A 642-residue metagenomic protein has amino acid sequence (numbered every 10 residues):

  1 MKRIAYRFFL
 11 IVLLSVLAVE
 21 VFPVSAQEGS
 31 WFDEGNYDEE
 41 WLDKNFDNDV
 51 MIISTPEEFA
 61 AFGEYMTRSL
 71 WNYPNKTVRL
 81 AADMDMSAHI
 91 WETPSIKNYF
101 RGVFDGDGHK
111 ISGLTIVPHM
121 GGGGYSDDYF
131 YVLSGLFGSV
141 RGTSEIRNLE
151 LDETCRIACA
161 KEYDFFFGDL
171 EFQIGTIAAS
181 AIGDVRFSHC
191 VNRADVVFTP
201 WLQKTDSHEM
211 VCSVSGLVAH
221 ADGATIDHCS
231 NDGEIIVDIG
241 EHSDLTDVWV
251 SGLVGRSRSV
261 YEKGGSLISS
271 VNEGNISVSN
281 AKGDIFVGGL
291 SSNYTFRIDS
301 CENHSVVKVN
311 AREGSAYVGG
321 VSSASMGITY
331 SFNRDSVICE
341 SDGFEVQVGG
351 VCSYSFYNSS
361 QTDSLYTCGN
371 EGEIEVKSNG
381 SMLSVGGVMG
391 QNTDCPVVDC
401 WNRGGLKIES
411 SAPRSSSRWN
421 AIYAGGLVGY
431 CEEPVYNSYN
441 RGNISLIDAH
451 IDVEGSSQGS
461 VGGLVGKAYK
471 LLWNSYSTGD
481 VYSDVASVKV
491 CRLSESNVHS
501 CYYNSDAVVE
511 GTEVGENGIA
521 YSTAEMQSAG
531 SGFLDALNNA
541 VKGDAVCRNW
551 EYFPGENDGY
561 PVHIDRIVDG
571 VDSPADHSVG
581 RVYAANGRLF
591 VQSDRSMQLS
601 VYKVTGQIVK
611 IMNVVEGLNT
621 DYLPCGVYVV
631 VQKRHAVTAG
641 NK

Functional and structural regions predicted by a protein language model:
M1-R7: Positively charged n-region of N-terminal signal peptides that target proteins for export
K2, D335, N641-K642: Intrinsically disordered, low-complexity polyampholyte segments enriched for Lys and acidic residues
I4, L464, T638-A639: Short, low-complexity interaction segments enriched in Ser/Thr/Pro/Gly
R7-V16: Sec-dependent N-terminal signal peptides
S15-V24: C-terminal segment of classical bacterial N-terminal signal peptides
A18, S270, R418, V631 (+1 more regions): Generic N-terminal leader/processing signal
S25-P574: Surface-exposed repetitive/solenoidal architectures
D572-K642: C-terminal outer-membrane/trafficking sorting elements
